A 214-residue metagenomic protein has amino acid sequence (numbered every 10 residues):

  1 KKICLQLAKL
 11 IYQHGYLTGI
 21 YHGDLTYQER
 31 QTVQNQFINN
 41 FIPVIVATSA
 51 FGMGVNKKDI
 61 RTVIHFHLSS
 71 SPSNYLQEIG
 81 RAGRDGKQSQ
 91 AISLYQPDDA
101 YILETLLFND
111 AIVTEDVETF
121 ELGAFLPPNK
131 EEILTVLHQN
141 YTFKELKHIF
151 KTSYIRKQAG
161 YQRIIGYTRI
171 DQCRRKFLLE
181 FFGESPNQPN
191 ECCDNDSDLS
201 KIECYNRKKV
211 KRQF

Functional and structural regions predicted by a protein language model:
K1-D116, K144, H148, P186: Helicase motor core with emphasis on the C-terminal RecA-like subdomain
L68-Q77, G83-F214: C-terminal accessory region of SF2 helicases/translocases
